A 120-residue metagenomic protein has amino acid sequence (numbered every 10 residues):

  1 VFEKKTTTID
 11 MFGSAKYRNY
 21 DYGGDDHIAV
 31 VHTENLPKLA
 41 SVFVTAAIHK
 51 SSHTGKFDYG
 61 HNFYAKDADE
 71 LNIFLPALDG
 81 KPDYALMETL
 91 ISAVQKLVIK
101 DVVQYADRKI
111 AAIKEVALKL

Functional and structural regions predicted by a protein language model:
V1-N72: DNA target-recognition domains and sequence-specific DNA-contacting regions of bacterial/archaeal
L71-L120: Amphipathic alpha-helical coiled-coil/heptad-repeat segments
